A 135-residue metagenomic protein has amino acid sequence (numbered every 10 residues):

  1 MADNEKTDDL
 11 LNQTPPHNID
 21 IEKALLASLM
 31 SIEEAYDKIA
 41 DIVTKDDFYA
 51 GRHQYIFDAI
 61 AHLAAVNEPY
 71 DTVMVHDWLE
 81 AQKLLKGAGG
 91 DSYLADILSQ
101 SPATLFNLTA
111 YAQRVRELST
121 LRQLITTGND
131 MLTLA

Functional and structural regions predicted by a protein language model:
M1-L118: Noncatalytic partner-interaction/assembly domains of nucleic-acid and motor enzyme complexes, especially the accessory
L124-M131: Amphipathic alpha-helices that form helix-helix packing interfaces
L134-A135: Short, intrinsically disordered, charge-balanced linker/junction segments flanking boundaries in proteins
